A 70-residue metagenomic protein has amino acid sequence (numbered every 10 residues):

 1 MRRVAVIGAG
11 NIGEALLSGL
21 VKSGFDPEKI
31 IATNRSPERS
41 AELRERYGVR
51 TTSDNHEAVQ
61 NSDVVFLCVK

Functional and structural regions predicted by a protein language model:
M1-E57: NAD(P)+-binding Rossmann beta1-loop-alpha1 motif at the extreme N-terminus of oxidoreductases
S62-D63: An anion/phosphate-binding loop that grips the pyrophosphate of nucleotide cofactors and donors
C68-V69: Short, well-ordered coil/turn residues at beta-beta hairpins and beta-strand->alpha-helix junctions within
